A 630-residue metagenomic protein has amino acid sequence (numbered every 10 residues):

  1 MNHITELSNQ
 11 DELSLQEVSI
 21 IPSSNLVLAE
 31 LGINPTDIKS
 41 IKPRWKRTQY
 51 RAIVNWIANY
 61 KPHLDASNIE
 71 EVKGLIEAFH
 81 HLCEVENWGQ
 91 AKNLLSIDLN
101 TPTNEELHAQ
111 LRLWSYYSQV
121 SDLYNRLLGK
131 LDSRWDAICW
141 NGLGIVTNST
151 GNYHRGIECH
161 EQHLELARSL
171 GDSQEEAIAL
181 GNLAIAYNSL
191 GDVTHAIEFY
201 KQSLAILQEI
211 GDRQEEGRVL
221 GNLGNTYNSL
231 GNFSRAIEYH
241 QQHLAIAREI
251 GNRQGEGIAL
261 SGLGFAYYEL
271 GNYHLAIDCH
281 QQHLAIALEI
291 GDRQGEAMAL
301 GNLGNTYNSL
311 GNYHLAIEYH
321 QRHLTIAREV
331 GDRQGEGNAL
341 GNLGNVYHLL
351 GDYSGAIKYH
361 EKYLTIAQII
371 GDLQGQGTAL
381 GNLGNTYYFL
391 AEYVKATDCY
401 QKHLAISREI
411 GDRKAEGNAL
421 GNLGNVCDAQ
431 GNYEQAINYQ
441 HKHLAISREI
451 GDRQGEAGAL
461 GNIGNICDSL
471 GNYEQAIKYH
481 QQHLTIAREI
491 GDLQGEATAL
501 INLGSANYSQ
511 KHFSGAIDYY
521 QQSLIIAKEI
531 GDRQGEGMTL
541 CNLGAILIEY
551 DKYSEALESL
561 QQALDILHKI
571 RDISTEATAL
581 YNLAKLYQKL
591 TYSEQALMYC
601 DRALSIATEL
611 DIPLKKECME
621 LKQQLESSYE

Functional and structural regions predicted by a protein language model:
N2-N225, S229-G231, I237-E238, R248-F265 (+11 more regions): Leucine-rich, hydrophobic repeat-scaffold detector
D65, K130, L166-D172, I206-D212 (+10 more regions): Short coil/turn linkers that connect adjacent helices within long alpha-helical scaffolds, especially alpha-solenoid
C83-W88, S96-N100, Q588-I612: TPR/TPR-like (Sel1-like) alpha-helical repeat modules
W140-T147, C159, L166, E176-L190 (+32 more regions): TPR/Sel1-like alpha-solenoid repeat signature
